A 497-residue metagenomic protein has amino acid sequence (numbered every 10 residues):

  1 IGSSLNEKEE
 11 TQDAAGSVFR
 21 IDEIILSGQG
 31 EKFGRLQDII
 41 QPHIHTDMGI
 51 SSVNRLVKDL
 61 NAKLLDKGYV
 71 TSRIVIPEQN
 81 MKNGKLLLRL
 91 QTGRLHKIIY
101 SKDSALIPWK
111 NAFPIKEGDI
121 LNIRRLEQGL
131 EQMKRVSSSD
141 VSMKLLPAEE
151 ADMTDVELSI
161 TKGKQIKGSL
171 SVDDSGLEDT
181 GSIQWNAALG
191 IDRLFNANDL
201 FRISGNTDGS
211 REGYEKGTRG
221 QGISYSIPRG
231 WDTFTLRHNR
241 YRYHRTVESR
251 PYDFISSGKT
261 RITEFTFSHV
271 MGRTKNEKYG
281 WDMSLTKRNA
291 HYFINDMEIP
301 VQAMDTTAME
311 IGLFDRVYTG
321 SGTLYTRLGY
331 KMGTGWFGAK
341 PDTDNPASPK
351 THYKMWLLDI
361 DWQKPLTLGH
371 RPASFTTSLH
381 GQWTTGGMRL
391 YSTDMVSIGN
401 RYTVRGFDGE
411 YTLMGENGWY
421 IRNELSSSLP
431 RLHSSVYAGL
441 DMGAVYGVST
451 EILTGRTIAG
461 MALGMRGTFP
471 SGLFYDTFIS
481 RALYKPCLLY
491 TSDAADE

Functional and structural regions predicted by a protein language model:
I1-G176, A188, N206-R219, S378-L379: Periplasmic polypeptide-binding modules associated with outer-membrane biogenesis and secretion
G118, D173-S175, D208-R211, E248-F254 (+5 more regions): Extracellular loop and loop/strand-boundary signature of outer-membrane beta-barrel proteins
I123-G322, S492: Gram-negative/organellar outer-membrane beta-barrel architecture
G168-L170, L189, F201-G205, F234-H238 (+8 more regions): Membrane-embedded beta-strand positions of outer-membrane beta-barrel proteins
W185, T263, Y279, M309 (+5 more regions): Hydrophobic core residues within well-ordered beta-strands of beta-rich domains
H291-H433, G439-M442, Y446-V448: C-terminal outer-membrane beta-barrel translocator/porin domains of Gram-negative envelope proteins and their
M442-A462: Outer-membrane beta-barrel transmembrane domain signature
Y490-E497: Conserved small/polar residues in nucleotide/adenosyl-binding loops
